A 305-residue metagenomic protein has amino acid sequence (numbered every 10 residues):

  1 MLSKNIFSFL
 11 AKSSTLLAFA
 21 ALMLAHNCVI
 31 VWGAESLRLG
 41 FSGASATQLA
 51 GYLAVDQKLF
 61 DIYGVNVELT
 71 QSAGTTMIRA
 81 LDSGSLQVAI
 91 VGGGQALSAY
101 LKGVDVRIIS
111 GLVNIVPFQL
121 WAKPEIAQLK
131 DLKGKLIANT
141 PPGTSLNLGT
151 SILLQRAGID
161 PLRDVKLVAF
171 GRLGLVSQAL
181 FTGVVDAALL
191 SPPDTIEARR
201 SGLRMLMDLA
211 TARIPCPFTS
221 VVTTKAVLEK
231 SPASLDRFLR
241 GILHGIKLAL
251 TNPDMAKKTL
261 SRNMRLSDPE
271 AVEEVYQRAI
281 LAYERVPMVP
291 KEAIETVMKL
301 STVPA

Functional and structural regions predicted by a protein language model:
L2-L17: Bacterial N-terminal signal peptides that target proteins for export
S8, H26-N27, P290: Intrinsic disorder/low-complexity detector
S14-N27: Bacterial N-terminal signal peptides
N27-G33: Sec/Tat signal peptide C-region and signal peptidase I cleavage site
G33-T182, D186-P192, R204-P215: Short, glycine-/small- and polar/acidic-enriched structural segments that line small-molecule recognition paths
Y52, L97, S151, I196-R199 (+3 more regions): Predominant activation on well-ordered alpha-helical scaffold segments within soluble catalytic domains
G94-Q95, G174-M264: Pocket-lining segment of extracytoplasmic ligand-binding domains
E229-A305: Secondary-structure end/capping motifs
